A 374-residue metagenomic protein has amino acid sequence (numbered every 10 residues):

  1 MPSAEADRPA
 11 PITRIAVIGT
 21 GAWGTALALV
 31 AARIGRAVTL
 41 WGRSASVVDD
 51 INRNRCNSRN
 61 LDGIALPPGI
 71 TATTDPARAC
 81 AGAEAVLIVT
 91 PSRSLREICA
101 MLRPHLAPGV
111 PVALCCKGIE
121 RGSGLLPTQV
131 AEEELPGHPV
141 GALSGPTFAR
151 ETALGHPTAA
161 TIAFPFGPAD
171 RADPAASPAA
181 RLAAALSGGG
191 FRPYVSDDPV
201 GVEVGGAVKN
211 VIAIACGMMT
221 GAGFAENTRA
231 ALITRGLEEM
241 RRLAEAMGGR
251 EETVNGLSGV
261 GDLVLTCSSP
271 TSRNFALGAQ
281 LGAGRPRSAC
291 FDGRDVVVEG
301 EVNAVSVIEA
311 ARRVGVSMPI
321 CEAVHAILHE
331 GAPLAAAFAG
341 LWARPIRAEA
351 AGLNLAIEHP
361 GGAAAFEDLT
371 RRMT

Functional and structural regions predicted by a protein language model:
P2-D62, T74, M101, E134 (+1 more regions): NAD(P)+-binding Rossmann beta1-loop-alpha1 motif at the extreme N-terminus of oxidoreductases
I18, A26, S46, T74 (+15 more regions): Conserved active-site and cofactor/substrate-binding residues in soluble primary-metabolism enzymes
L66, A72-P157, P165-F166, R171 (+1 more regions): Rossmann-like NAD(P)(H) cofactor-binding subdomain of soluble oxidoreductases
S94, H105, V130-H138, P157-I214 (+1 more regions): Internal alpha-helical scaffold of NAD(P)-dependent oxidoreductase catalytic cores
L114, P139-S144, P193-D197, N255-G256 (+1 more regions): General beta-strand structural signal in soluble alpha/beta enzymes
C216-T220, F224, E245-N255, G259-T374: NAD(P)-dependent Rossmann-like dehydrogenase/reductase catalytic/cofactor-binding core
